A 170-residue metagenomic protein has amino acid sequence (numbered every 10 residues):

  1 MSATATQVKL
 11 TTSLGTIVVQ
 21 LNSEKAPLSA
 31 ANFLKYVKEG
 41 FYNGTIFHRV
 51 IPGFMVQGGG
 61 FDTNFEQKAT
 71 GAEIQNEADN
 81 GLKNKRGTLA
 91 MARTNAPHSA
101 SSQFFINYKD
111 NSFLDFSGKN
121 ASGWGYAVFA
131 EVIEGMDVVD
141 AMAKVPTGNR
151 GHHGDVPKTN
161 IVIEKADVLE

Functional and structural regions predicted by a protein language model:
M1-E170: Cyclophilin-like peptidyl-prolyl cis-trans isomerases
